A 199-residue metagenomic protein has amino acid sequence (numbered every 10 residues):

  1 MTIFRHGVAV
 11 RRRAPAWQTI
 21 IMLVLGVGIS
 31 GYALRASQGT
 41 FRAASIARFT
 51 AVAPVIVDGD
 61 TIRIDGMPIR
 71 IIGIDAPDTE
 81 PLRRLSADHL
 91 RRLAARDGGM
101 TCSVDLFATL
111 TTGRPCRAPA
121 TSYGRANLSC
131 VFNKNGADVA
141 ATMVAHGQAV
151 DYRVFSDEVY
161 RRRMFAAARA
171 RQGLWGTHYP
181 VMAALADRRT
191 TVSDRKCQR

Functional and structural regions predicted by a protein language model:
T2-R199: Small beta-barrel nucleic-acid-binding modules, primarily SNase/OB-fold domains and secondarily Tudor-like barrels
